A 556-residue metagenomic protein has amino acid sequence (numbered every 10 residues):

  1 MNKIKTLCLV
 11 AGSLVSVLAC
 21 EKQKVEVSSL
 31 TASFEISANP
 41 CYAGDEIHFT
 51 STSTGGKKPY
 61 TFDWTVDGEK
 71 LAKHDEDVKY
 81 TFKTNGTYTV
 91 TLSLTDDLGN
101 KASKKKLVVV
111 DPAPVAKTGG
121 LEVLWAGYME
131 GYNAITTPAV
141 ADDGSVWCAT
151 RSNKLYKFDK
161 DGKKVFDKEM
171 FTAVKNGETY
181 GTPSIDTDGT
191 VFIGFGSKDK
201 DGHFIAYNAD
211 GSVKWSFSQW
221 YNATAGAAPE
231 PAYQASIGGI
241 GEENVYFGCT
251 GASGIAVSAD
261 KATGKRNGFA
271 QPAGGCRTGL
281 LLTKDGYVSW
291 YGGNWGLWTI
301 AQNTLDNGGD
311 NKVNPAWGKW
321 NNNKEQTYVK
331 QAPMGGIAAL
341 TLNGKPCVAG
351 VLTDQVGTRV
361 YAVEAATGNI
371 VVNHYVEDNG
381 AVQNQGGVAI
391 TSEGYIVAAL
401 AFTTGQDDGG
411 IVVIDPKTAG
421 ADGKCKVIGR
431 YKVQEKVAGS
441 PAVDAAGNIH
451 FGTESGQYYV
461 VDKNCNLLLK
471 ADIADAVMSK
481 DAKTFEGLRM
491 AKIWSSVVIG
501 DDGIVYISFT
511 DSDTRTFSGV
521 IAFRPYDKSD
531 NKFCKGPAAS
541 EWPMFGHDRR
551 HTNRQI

Functional and structural regions predicted by a protein language model:
K3-I4, V10-A43, D97-A126, G162: Bacterial Sec-dependent N-terminal signal peptides
G44, N85-G86, Q434: Beta-strand-connecting loops/turns
D45-F49: Structural beta-strand segments of beta-rich domains
T54-K58: Short glycine/proline-centered coil/turn motifs in the loop regions of extracellular beta-sandwich domains
T61-Y80: Surface-exposed, flexible coil segments in extracellular/virion-facing regions
Y80-T84, Y88, L92, I390 (+1 more regions): Residue-level recognition of secondary-structure-to-loop junctions
V110-Q234, G238-I556: Extracytoplasmic/lumenal domain signature
